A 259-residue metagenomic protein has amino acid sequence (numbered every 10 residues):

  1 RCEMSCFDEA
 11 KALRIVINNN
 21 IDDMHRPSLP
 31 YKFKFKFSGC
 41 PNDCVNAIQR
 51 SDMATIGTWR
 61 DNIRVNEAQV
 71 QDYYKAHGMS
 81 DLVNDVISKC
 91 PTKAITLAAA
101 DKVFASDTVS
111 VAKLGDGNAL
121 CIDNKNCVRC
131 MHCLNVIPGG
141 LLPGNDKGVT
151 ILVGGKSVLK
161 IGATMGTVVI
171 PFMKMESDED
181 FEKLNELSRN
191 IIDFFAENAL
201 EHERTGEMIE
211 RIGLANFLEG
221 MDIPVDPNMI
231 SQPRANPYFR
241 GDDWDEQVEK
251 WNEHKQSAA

Functional and structural regions predicted by a protein language model:
R1-V83, K89, G115, L120 (+3 more regions): Small-residue-enriched alpha-helical segments and adjacent helix-cap loops that form tight helix-helix packing
N18, D22, P91-I95, A100 (+4 more regions): Generic secondary-structure signature for well-ordered alpha-helical cores
D23-K32, L97-S106, E197-R211, N228-Y238: Flexible, glycine/charged-enriched surface loops at secondary-structure junctions
G39-D43, R211-F217: Short, internal active-site loops enriched in acidic
G39-D43, W59-N62, I95, D101-K102 (+1 more regions): Short acidic/polar capping segments at secondary-structure boundaries
D85-I122, N126-T150: Iron-sulfur cluster-binding cysteine motifs and their immediate structural context in ferredoxin-like electron-transfer
K147-V149, G155-A199: A hydrophobic, small-residue-rich beta->alpha segment in the mid-to-C-terminal subdomain of diverse proteins
N216-A259: C-terminal, charged low-complexity interaction regions
